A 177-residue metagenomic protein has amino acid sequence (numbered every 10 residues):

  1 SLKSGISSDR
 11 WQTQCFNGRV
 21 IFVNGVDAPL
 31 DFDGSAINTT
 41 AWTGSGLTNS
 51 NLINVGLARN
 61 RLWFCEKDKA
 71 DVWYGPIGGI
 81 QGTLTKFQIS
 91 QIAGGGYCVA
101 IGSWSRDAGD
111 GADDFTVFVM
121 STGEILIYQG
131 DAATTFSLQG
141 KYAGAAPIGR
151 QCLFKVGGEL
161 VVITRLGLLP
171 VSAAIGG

Functional and structural regions predicted by a protein language model:
S1-G177: Recognizes the extracellular SEMA beta-propeller fold with strongest preference for semaphorin/plexin SEMA domains
